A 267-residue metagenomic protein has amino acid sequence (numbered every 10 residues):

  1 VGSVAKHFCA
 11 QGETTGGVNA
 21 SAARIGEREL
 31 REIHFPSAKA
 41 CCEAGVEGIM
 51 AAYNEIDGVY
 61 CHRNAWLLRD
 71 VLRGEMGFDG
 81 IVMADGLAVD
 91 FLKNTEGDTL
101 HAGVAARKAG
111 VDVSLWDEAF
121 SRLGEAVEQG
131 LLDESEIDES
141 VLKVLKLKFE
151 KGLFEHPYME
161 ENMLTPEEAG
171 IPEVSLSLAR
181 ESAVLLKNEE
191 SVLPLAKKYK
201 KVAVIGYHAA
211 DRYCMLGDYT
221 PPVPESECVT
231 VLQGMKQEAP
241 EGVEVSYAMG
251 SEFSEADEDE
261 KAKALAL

Functional and structural regions predicted by a protein language model:
V1-L267: Glycoside hydrolase catalytic-domain context in secreted enzymes
